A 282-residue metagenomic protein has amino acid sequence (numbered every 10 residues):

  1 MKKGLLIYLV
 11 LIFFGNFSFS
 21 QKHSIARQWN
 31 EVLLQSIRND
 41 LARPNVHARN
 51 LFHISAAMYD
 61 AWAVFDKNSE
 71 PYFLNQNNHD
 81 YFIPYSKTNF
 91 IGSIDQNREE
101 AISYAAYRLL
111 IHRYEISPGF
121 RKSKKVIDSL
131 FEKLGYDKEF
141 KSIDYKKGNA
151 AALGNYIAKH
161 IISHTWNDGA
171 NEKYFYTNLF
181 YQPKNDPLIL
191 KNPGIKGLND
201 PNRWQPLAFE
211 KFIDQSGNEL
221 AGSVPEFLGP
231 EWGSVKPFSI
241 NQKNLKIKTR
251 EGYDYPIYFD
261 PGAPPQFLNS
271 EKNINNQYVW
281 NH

Functional and structural regions predicted by a protein language model:
M1-S24: Bacterial Sec-dependent N-terminal signal peptides
Q21-H282: Acidic/polar surface patches and capping/hinge elements
